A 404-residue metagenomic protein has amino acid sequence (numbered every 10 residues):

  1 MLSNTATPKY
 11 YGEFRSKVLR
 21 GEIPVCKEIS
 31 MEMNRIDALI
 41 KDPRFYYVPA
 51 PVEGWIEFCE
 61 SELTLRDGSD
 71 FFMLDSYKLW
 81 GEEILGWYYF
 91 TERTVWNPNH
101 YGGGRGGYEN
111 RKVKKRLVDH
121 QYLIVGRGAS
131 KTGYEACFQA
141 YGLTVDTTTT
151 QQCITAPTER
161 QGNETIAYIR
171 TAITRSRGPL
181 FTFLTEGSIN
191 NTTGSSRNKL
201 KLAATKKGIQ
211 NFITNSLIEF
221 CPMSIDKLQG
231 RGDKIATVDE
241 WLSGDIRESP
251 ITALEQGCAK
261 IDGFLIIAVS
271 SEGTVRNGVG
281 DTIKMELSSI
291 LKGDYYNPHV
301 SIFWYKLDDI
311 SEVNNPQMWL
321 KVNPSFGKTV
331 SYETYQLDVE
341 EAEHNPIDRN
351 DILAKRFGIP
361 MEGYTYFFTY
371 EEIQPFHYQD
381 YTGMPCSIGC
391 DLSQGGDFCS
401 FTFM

Functional and structural regions predicted by a protein language model:
M1-L117, Q317-L320: N-terminal accessory segments
K112-Q139: Walker A/P-loop
A136-Y141, G395-M404: Acidic, metal-ligating active-site segments
T150-T171: Conserved Walker A/P-loop ATP-binding site and its immediately adjacent core in helicase/helicase-like ATPase domains
Y168-K234: Inter-Walker segment of RecA-like/P-loop motor cores
D239-S243: Walker B catalytic acidic pair
R247-E255, A259-S387, F398: Non-catalytic, compositionally simple segments
